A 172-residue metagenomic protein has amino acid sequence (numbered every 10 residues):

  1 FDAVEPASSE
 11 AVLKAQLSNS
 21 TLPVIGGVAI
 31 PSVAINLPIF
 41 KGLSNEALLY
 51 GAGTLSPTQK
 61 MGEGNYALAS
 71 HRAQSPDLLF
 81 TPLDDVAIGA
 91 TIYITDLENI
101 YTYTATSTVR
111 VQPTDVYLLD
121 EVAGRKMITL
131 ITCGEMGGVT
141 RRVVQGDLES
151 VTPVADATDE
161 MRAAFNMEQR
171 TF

Functional and structural regions predicted by a protein language model:
F1-F172: Solvent-exposed, non-transmembrane regions of membrane-associated and secreted proteins
